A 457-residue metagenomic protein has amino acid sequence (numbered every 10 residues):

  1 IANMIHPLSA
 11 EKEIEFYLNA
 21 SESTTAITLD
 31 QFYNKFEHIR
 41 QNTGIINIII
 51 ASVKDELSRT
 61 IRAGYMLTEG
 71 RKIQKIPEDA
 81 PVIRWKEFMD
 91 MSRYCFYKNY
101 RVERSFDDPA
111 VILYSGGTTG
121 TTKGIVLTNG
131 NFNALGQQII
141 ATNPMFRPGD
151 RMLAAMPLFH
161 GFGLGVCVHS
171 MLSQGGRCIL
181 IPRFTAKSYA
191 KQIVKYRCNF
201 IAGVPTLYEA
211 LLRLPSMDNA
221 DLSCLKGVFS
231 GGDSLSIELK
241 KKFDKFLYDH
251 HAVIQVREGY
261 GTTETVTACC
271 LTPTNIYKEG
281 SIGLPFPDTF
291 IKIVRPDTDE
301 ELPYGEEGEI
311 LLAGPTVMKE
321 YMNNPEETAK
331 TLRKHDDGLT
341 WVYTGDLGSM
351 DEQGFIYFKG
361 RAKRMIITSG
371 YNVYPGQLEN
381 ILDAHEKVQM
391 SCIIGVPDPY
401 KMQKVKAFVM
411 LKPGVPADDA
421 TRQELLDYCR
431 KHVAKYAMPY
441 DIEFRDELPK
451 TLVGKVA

Functional and structural regions predicted by a protein language model:
I1, H6, A155-H160, P182: Conserved AMP-binding
S9-T43, L57, L135-L153, T185-N199: Conserved ATP-dependent adenylate/AMP-binding module captured primarily in the ANL superfamily
A26, I201, G314, K319-E320 (+6 more regions): AMP-binding/adenylate-forming catalytic core of the ANL superfamily
K75-Y114, T121, P144-R151: Conserved pre-ATP/AMP-binding loop-to-beta segment of ANL
D107-G120, I125, G136, I140 (+1 more regions): ATP phosphate-binding P-loop of adenylate-forming
N133-R151, F159-A202, A210, L214-P215: Conserved AMP-binding/adenylation subdomain of ANL enzymes
C198-G203, L212-E279, F290: Gly/Ser/Thr-rich phosphate-binding loop
L284-D288, E300-R333, V373: Conserved ATP/PPi-binding loop(s) of AMP-dependent carboxylate-activating enzymes
